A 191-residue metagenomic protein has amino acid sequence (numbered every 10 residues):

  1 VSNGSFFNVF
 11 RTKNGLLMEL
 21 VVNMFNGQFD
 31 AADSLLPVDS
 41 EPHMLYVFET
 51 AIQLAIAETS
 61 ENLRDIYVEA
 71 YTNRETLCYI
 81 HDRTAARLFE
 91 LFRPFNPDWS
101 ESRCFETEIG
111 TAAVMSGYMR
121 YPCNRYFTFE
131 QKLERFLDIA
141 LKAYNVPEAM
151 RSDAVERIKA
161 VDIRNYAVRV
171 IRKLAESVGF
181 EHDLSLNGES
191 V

Functional and structural regions predicted by a protein language model:
V1-F10: Short hydrophobic/aromatic patch on the recognition helix
V9-D33: An amphipathic alpha-helix adjacent to DNA-recognition modules
E19, D30-D65, Y71-N73, H81-A85: Hydrophobic alpha-helical connector segments
L20, L45, E49, N62 (+5 more regions): Residue-level detector of well-ordered alpha-helical segments, enriched for hydrophobic/aromatic packing positions
Q28, A32, Y71-C123, F127 (+1 more regions): Amphipathic alpha-helical packing segments from all-alpha helical-bundle domains
R64-E69, A149-D153: Short, hydrophobic secondary-structure boundary micro-motifs
N124-V191: C-terminal peripheral helix-coil segments that are non-catalytic and often amphipathic
